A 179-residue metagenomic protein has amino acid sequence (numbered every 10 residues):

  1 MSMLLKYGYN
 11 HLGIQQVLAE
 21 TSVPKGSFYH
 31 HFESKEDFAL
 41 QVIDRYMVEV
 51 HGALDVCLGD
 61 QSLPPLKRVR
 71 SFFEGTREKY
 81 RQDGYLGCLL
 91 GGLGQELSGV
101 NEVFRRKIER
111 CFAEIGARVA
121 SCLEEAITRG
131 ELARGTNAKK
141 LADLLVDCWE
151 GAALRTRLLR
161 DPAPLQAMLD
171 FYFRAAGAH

Functional and structural regions predicted by a protein language model:
M1, V17, V42-Y46, V50 (+1 more regions): Generic hydrophobic, amphipathic alpha-helix propensity
M3, G75, C122, C148-A152: Amphipathic alpha-helical interface segments
M3-D37, Q41: Helix-turn-helix
K6-N10, Q61, D83-L86, R129: Short coil/turn segments at alpha/beta junctions that flank glycine-rich nucleotide-binding fingerprints
Q41, D55-L86, A138-L145: Hydrophobic alpha-helical connector segments
V48-H51, D55-C57, K67-S71, E102-T128 (+1 more regions): Amphipathic alpha-helical packing segments from all-alpha helical-bundle domains
K67-R68, Q82-V103: Amphipathic alpha-helical segments used for helix-helix packing
V103-E114, I127-F173: Hydrophobic/aromatic-rich alpha-helical bundle segments in the mid-to-C-terminal region
